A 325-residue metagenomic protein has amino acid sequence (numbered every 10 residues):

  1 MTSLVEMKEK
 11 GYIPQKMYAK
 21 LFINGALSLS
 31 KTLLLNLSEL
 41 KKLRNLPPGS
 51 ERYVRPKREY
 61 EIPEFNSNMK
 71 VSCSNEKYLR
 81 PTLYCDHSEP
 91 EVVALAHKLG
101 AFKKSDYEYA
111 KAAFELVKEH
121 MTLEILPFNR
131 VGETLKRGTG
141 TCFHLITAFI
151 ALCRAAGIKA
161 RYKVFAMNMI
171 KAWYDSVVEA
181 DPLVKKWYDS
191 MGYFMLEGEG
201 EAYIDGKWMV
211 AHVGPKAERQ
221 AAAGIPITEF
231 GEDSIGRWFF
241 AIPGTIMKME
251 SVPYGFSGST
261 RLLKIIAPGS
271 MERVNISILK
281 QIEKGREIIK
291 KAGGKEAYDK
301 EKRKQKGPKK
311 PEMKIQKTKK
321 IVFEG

Functional and structural regions predicted by a protein language model:
M1-I23, D205-Q220, T318-G325: Extended hydrophobic/aromatic-rich secondary-structure runs
M1-R55: Intrinsically disordered, low-complexity N-terminal segments that are enriched in acidic
S50-P56, E91-L116, T147-K163, P226-E232 (+1 more regions): Short secondary-structure boundary segments
Y60-R137: Secondary-structure boundary elements
E115, T147-F239, M247, S251-P253: Hydrophobic/aromatic-rich core segments of domains that either
T134-G138, L263-I266: N-terminal, charged/glycine-rich beta-strand/loop interface patches
G138-I146: Gly/Ser-rich catalytic serine loop of serine hydrolases
A217-E324: A structured, mid-to-C-terminal "fold-capping" secondary-structure block
